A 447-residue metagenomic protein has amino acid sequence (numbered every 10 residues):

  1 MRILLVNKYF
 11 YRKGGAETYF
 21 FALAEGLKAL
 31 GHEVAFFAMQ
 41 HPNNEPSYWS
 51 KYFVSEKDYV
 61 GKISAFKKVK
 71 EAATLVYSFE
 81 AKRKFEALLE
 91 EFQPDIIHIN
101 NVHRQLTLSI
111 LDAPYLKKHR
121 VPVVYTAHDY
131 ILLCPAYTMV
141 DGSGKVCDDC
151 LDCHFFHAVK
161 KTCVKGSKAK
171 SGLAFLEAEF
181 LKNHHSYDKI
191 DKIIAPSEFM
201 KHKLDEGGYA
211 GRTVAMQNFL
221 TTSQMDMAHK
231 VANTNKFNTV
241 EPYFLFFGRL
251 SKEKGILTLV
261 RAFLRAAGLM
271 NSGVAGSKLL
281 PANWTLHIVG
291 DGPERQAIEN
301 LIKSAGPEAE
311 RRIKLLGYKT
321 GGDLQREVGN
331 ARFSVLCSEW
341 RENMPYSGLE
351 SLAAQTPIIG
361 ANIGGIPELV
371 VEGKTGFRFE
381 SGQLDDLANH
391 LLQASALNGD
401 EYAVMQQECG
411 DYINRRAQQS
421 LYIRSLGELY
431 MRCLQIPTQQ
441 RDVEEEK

Functional and structural regions predicted by a protein language model:
N7-K13, E25-F92, G292: N-terminal strand-loop element at the rim of the active site of nucleotide-sugar-dependent glycosyltransferases
T18, P242-G268, P293-Q296: A conserved mid-protein helix/loop that constitutes part of the nucleotide-sugar donor-binding site
I131, C147-K192, H202: Membrane-proximal helix-turn-helix segments that form the acceptor-binding/catalytic region of lipid-linked
F199, F219: Carbohydrate-associated surface elements
A297-G322: Nucleotide-activated donor-binding/catalytic signature segment of Leloir-type glycosyltransferases, i.e., the conserved
G329-N343, T356: Acidic donor-binding loop of glycosyltransferase active sites
E372-G373, F377-L384, L392-G399: Conserved acidic donor-binding segment of nucleotide-sugar-dependent glycosyltransferases
D400-R416, Y422-S425: A short, well-ordered alpha-helix in the C-terminal region of glycosyltransferases
